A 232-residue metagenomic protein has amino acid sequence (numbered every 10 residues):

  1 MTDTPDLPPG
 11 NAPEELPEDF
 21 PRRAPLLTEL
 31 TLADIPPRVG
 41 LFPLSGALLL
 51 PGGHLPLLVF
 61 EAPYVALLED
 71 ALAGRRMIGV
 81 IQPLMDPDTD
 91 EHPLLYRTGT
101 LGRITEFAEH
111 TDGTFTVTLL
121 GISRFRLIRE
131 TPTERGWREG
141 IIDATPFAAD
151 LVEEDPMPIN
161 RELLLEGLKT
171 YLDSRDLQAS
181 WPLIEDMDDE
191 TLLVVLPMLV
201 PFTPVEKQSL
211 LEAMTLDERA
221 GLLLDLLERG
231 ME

Functional and structural regions predicted by a protein language model:
T2-E232: N-terminal low-complexity, acidic/polar interaction/targeting segments
